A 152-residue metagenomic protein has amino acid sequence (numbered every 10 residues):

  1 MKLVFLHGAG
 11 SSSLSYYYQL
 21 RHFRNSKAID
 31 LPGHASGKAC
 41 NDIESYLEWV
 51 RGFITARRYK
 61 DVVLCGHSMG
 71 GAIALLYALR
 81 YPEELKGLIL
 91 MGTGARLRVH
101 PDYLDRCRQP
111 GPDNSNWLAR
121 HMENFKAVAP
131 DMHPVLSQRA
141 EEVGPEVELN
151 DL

Functional and structural regions predicted by a protein language model:
M1-K38: Conserved HGGG/HGGXW glycine-rich cap/lid loop of the alpha/beta-hydrolase fold
S36-Y46: Catalytic nucleophile-loop/oxyanion-hole region of alpha/beta-hydrolase and closely related hydrolase-like folds
S45-V62: Conserved acidic catalytic loop of the alpha/beta-hydrolase fold
L64-G66, M91: Short beta-strand immediately N-terminal to the catalytic nucleophile in serine-hydrolase-like folds
G66-G70, A74: Gly/Ala-rich beta-loop-alpha elbow adjacent to hydrolase catalytic centers
L75, L79-R80, L85-N114: Flexible "cap/lid" loop of the alpha/beta hydrolase fold
R98-L104, P112-L152: Conserved alpha/beta-hydrolase catalytic His-Asp/Glu region
